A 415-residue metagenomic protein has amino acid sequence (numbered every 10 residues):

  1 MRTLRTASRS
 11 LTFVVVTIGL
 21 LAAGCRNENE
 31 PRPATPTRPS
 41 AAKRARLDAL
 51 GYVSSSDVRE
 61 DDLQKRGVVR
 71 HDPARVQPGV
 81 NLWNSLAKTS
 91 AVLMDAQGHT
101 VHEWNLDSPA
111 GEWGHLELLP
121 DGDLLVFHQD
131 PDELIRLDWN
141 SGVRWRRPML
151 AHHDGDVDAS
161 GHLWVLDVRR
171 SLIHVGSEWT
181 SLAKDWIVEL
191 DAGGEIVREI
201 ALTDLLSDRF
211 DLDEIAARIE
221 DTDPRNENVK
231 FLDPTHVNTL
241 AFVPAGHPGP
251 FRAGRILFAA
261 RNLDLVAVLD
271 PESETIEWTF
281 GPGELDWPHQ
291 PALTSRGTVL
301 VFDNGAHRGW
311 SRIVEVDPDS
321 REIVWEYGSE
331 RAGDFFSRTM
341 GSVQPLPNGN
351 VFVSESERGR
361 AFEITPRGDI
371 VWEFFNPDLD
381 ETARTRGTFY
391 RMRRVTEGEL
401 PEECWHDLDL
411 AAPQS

Functional and structural regions predicted by a protein language model:
R2-V14: Bacterial N-terminal signal peptides that target proteins for export
L21-G24: C-terminal motif of bacterial Sec signal peptides marking the signal peptidase cleavage site
R26-S415: Histidine-/acidic-rich catalytic cores in large beta-rich domains
